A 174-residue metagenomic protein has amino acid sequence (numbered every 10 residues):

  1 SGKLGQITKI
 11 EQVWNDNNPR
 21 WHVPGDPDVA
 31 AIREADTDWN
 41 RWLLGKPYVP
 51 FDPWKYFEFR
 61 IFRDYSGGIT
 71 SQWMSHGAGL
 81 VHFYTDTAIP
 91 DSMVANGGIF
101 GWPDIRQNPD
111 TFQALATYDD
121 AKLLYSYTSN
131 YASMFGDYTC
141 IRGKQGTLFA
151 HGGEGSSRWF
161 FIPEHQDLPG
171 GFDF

Functional and structural regions predicted by a protein language model:
G2-F174: Contiguous beta-strand/loop segments that form the cofactor/metal-binding neighborhood of enzyme cores
